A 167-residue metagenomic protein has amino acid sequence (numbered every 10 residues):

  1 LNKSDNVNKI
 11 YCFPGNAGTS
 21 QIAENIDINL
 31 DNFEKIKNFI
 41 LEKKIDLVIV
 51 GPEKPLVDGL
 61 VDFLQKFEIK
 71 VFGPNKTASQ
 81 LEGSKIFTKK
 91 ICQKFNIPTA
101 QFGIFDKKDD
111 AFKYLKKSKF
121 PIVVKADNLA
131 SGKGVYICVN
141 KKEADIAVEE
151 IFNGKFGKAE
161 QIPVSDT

Functional and structural regions predicted by a protein language model:
L1-T77: ATP-binding N-terminal substructure of ATP-dependent carboxylate-amine bond-forming enzymes
N6-N8, K44-I45, F67-E68, I97-T99 (+3 more regions): Short coil/turn connectors at secondary-structure junctions
N25-D31, G103-K107, C138: Short acidic-hydrophobic, aromatic-tinged amphipathic segments that line or gate anion-handling sites
I26-L30, Q65-E68, K89-I91, S118-K119 (+1 more regions): Short, hinge-like loop/turn segments at secondary-structure boundaries
F33, V57-D58, K85-K89, A111 (+1 more regions): A general structural signal for well-ordered alpha-helical segments in protein cores
L47, P98-Q101, P121-V123, V139-T167: Conserved ATP-binding module of the ATP-grasp superfamily
F72-G134: A conserved helix-loop-beta module that forms one wall/lid of the active-site cleft in ATP-utilizing catalytic domains
